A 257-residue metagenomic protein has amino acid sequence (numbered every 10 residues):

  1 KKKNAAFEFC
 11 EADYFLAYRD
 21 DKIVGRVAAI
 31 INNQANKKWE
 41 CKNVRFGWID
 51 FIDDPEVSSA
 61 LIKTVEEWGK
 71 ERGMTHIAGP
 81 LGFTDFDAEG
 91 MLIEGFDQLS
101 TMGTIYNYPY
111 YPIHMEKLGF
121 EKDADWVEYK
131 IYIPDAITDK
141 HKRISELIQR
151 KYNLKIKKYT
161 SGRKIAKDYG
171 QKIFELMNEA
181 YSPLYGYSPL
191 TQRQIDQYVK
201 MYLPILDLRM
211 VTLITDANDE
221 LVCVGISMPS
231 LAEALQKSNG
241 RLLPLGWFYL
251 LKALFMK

Functional and structural regions predicted by a protein language model:
K1-D21, V27-K38, K158-K257: A conserved beta-strand-loop-helix scaffold within acyl/acetyltransferase catalytic domains
A6-E8, W68-K70, L118-E121, E146-I148 (+2 more regions): A general structural signal for short secondary-structure junctions and capping/turn motifs
E11, I23, E40, D123 (+1 more regions): A short, polar/charged loop/turn motif at coil->beta-strand junctions and beta-hairpin connectors
N33, F83-D87, D135, L231-E233: Feature marks short, surface-exposed loop/turn motifs that line or immediately flank catalytic pockets and channel
K37-G119, A124, S238-K257: Acyl-donor binding region in acyl/amide transferases
R45, K155, L213: Conserved beta-strand positions that form and line the central face of beta-propeller blades
I105-G186, M210, C223: Acyltransferase donor/substrate-recognition loop-hinge adjacent to the catalytic core
